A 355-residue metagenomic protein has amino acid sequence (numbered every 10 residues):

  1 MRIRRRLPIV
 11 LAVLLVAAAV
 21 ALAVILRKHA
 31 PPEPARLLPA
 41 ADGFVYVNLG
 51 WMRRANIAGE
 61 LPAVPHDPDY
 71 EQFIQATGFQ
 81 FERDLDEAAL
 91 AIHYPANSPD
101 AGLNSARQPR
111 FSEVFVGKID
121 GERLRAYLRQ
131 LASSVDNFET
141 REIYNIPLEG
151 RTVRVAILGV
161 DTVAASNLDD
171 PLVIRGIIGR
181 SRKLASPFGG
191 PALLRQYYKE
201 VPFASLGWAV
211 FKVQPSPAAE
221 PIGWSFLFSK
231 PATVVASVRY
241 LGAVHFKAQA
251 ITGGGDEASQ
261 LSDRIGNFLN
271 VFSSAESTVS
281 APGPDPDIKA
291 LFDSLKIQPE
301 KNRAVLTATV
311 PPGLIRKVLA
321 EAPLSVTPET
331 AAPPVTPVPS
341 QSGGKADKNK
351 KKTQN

Functional and structural regions predicted by a protein language model:
M1-V16: N-terminal Sec-pathway targeting helices
P8, P282-N355: Extended terminal
V24-D42: Ser/Thr/Pro/Gly-rich low-complexity linker/stalk segments immediately outside membranes or between
P34-L38, Y46-G50, R54: N-terminal, charge-rich interaction modules
V45, F81-G189, A248, L306-V326: Single conserved position on a long alpha-helix in the C-terminal lobe of the eukaryotic protein kinase
R54-N56, D120-A126, G255-S262: Short, conserved charged micro-motifs
N56, E60-L85, S134-A243, E257-A258 (+4 more regions): An internal, short helix-loop-strand segment that often contains or flanks glycine-aspartate motifs
P231-R239, H245-L295, P299-A304, A308: Extracytoplasmic/luminal low-complexity segments enriched in Pro/Gly and acidic/polar residues that act as flexible
